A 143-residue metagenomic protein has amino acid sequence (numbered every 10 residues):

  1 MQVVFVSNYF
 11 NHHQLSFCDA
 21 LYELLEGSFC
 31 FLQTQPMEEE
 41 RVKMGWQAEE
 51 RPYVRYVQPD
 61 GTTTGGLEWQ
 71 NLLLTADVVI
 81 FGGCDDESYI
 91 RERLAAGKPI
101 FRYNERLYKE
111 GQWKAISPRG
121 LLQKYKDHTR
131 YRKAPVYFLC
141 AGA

Functional and structural regions predicted by a protein language model:
M1-P52, L74-A76: N-terminal subdomain of nucleotide-sugar transferases
V6, L32, Y103-N104, A141: Generic beta-sheet signal
T34-P36, D60-G61, N104-K109: Short, acidic/turn-prone active-site loops that include or flank metal/cofactor- and phosphate-binding residues
Q47-L74, F81, K109-W113: A short, charged, and often flexible helix/loop element on the N-terminal side of the glycosyltransferase catalytic
I80, A134-A143: A short beta-strand/loop micro-motif in the catalytic core of glycosyltransferases that engages the nucleotide-sugar
F81-D86, N104-E105: Short His-centered aromatic/hydrophobic patch
A96-I100, A134-V136: A short helix->loop->beta-strand "cap" motif at the edges of active sites that frequently abuts
P118-F138: Membrane-proximal helix-turn-helix segments that form the acceptor-binding/catalytic region of lipid-linked
